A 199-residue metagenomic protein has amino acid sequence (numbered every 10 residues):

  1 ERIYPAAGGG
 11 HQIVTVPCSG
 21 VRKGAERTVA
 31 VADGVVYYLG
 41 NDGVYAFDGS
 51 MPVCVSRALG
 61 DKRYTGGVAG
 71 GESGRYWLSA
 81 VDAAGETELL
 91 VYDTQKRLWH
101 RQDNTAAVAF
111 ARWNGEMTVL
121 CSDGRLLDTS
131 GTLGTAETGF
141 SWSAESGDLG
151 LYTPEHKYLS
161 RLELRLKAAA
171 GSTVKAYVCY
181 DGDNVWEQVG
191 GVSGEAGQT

Functional and structural regions predicted by a protein language model:
E1-P17: Surface-exposed extracellular loop regions of Gram-negative outer-membrane beta-barrel proteins
V21-V35, N41-T199: Beta-sheet repeat architectures centered on beta-propellers
